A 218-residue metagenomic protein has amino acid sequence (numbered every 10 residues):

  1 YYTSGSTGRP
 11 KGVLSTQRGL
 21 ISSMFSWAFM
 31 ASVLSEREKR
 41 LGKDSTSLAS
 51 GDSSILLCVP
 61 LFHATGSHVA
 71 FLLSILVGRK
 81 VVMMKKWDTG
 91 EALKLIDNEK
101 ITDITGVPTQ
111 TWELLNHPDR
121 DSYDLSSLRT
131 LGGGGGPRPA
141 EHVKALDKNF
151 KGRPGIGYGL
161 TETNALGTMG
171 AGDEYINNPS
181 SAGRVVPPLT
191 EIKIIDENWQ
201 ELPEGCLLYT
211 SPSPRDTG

Functional and structural regions predicted by a protein language model:
Y1-S26: Conserved AMP-binding A3 loop
T3, Y209-D216: Conserved small/polar residues in nucleotide/adenosyl-binding loops
T3-S6, I55, L61, I96 (+5 more regions): Conserved S/T- and glycine-rich ATP-binding loop of Class I adenylate-forming
K11-L14, R79-K86, G155: Short beta-strand->loop structural element characteristic of the AMP-binding/adenylate-forming
L20, G183, Y209-T210: Adenylate-forming
I21-C58, F62-T102, H117: Conserved AMP-binding/adenylation subdomain of ANL enzymes
L76-V77, N98-G106, L115-N177, P187-E191 (+1 more regions): Gly/Ser/Thr-rich phosphate-binding loop
K193-S211: Conserved beta-loop-beta connector loops within the AMP-binding
